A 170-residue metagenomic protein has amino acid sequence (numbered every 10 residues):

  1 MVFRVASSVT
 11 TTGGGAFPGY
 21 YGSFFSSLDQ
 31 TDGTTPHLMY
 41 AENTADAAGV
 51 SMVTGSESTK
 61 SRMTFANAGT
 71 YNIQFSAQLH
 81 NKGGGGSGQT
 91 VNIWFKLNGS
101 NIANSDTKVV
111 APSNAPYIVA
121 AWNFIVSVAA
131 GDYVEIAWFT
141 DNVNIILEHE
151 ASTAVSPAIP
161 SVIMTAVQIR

Functional and structural regions predicted by a protein language model:
M1-R170: Extracellular jelly-roll beta-sandwich "head" domains, especially the C-terminal globular C1q domain
